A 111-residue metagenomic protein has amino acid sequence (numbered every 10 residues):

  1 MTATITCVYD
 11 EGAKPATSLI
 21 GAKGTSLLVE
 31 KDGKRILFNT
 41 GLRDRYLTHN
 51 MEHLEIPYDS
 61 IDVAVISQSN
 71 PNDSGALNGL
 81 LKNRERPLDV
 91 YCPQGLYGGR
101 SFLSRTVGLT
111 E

Functional and structural regions predicted by a protein language model:
M1-T4: Extreme N-terminal starter segment of soluble prokaryotic enzymes
T6-H53: Conserved beta-strand hairpin/beta-sheet module of binuclear metal-dependent hydrolase folds, prominently
V8, V29, V63-I66, V90 (+1 more regions): Extended aliphatic helical segments
I20-K23, E52-L54, G79-L81, S104-V107: Short, glycine/charged-enriched secondary-structure capping and boundary segments
G24-L28, I56-D59, R84-R86, L109-E111: Short, low-complexity, polar/charged sequence segments that are solvent-exposed and flexible
R35, R43-R45, R84-R86, R100 (+1 more regions): Arginine residue identity/basic-tract feature
R45-C92, Y97: Active-site metal-binding motif and surrounding structural segment of the metallo-beta-lactamase
G95-E111: Metallo-beta-lactamase
